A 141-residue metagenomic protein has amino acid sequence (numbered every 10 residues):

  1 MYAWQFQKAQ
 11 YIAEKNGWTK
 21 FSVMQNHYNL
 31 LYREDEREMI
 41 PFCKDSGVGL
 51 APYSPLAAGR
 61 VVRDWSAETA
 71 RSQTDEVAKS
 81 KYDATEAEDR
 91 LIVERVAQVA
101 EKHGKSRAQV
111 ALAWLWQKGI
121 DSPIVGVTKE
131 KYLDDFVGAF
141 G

Functional and structural regions predicted by a protein language model:
M1-E38, D45: Glycine/proline-rich, positively charged, aromatic-decorated active-site loop/lid region on the catalytic face
Y2, Y28-Y32, S54-V61, W114 (+1 more regions): Glycine-rich beta-alpha junction loops
Q7-A9, E34-R37, V61-E68, F136: Short, well-ordered secondary-structure micro-motifs
I12-G17, I40-F42, A67-R71, F140-G141: Short, hinge-like loop/turn segments at secondary-structure boundaries
W18, V48, K105: Short glycine/serine/threonine/alanine-rich loop segments
S22-N26, L50-P52, P123-G126: Hydrophobic faces of well-ordered beta-strands that scaffold small-molecule active sites in alpha/beta enzyme cores
F42-V99, K118-D121: Glycine-rich, positively charged active-site loop/lid region within alpha/beta enzyme cores that binds and organizes
P55, A84-G141: Conserved short secondary-structure transition element at the edge of the structured enzyme core that lines
